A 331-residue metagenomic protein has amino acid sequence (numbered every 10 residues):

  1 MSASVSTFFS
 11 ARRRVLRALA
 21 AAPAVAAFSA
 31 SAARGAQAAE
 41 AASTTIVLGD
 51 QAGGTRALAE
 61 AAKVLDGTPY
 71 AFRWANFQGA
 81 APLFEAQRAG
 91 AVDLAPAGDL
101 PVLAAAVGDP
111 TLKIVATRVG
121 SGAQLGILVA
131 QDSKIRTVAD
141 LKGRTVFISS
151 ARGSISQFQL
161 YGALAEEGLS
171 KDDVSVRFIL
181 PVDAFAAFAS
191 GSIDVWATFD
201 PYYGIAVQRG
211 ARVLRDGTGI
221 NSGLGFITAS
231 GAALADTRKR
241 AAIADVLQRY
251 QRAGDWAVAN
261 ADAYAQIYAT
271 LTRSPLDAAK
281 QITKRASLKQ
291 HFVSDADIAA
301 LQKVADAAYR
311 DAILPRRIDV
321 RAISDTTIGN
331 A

Functional and structural regions predicted by a protein language model:
M1-R14, A18-F28: N-terminal secretory signal peptides
A32-A39: Signal peptide processing junction and immediate N-terminal pro/mature segment of secreted/exported proteins
A39-E167, R177-F178, D194-A197, V213-N221: Short, glycine-/small- and polar/acidic-enriched structural segments that line small-molecule recognition paths
A91, P96-D99, A106, T145 (+8 more regions): Sec/Tat-exported extracytoplasmic proteins
D132-V138, S170, A232-A242: Short helix-loop capping/hinge motifs at secondary-structure junctions, enriched in acidic/polar residues
V182-A269: Pocket-lining segment of extracytoplasmic ligand-binding domains
D236-I313: Secondary-structure end/capping motifs
A308-A331: Conserved C-terminal helix/tail region of periplasmic/extracytoplasmic solute-binding proteins
